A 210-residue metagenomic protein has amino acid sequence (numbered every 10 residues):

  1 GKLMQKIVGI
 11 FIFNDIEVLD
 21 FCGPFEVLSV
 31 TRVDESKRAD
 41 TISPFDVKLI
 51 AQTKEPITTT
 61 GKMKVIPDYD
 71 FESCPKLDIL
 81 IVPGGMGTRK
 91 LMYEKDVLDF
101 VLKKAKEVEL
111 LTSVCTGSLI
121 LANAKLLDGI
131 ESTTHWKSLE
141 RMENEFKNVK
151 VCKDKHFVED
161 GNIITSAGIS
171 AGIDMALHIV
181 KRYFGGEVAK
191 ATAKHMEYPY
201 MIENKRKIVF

Functional and structural regions predicted by a protein language model:
G1-L111, I120-N123, E140-E145, V151-D154 (+1 more regions): Extended, subdomain-level signal for the structured scaffold at the beginning of enzyme domains
Q5-I7, E131, N162: Residues that mark the start of a beta-strand
L111-T112, S132: A short beta-strand/loop micro-motif in the catalytic core of glycosyltransferases that engages the nucleotide-sugar
S118, I164-L177: Active-site-proximal catalytic alpha-helix in oxidoreductases
L126-N144: Short, glycine-/small-residue-rich phosphate/pyrophosphate-handling segment
D154-T165: Amphipathic alpha-helical segments enriched in hydrophobic/aromatic residues interleaved with Lys/Arg
